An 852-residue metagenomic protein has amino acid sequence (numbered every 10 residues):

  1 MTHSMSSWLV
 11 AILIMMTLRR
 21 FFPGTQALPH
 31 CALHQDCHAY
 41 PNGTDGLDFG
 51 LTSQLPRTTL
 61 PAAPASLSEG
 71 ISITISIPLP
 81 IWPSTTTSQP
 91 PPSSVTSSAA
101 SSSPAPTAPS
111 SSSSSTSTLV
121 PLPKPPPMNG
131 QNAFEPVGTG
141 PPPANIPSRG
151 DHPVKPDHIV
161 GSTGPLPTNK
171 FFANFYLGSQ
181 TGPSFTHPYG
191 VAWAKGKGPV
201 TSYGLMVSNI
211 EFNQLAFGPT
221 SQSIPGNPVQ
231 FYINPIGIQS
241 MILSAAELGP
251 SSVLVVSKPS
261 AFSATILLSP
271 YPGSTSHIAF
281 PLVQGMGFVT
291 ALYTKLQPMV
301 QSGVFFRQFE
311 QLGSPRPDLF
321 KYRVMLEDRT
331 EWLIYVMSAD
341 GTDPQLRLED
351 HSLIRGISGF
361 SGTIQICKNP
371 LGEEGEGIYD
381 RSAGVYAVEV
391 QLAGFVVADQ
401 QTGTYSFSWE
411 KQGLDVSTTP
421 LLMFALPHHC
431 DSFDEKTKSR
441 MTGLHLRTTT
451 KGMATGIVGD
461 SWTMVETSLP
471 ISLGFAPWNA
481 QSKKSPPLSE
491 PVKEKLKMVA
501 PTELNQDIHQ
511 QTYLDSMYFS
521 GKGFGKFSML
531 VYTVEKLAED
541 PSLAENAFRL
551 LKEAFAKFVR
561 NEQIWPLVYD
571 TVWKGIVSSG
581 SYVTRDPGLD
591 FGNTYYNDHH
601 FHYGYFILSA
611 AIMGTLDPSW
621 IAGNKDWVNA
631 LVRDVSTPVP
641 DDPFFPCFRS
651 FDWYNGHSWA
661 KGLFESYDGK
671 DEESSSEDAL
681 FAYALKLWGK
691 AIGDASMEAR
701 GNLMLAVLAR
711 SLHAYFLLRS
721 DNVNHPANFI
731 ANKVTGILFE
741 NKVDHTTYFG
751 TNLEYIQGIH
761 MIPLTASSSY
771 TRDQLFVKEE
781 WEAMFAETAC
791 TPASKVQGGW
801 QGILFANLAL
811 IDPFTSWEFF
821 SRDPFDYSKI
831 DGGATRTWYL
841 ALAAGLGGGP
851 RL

Functional and structural regions predicted by a protein language model:
H3, S7, A11-V95, S103-H600 (+7 more regions): Ser/Thr/Asn(+Pro)-rich, low-complexity disordered segments
L514-L537, N593-V632, S674-A682: Aromatic-rich carbohydrate-recognition surfaces in CAZymes
E545-R549, A622-A630, A699: Short sequence/structural elements of tandem HEAT/ARM alpha-solenoid repeats
F606, L631, M697, G701-M704: Alpha-helical solenoid repeat scaffolds, predominantly canonical TPR units
D671: Substrate-binding surface in catalytic domains of secreted glycosidases
A682-K686, G693-E698: Ordered core of a single globular domain
